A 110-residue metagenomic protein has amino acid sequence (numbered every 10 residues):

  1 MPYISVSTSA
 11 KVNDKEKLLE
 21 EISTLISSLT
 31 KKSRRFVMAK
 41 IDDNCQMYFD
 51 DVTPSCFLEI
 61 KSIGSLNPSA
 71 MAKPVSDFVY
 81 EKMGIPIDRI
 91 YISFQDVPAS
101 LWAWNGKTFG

Functional and structural regions predicted by a protein language model:
M1-G110: Interaction-mediating elements
